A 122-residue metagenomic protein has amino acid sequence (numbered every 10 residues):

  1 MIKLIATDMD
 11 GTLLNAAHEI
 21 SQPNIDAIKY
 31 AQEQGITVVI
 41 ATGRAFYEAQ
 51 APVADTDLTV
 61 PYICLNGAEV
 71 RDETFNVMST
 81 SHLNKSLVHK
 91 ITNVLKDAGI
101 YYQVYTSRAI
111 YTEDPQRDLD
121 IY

Functional and structural regions predicted by a protein language model:
K3-A17, I91: Asp-based phosphoryl-transfer active-site loop
A17-G35: Basic, amphipathic juxtamembrane/active-site segments that coordinate anionic phosphate or diphosphate groups
G35-V39, T59-V60: Short active-site oxyanion
T42, N66: Conserved phosphate-coupling serine/threonine residues in phosphotransfer and NTP-handling enzymes
A45-I63: Substrate-recognition/cap helix-loop segment adjacent to the acidic, metal-dependent catalytic center of Asp-based
A68-Y122: HAD-like small-molecule phosphatases
